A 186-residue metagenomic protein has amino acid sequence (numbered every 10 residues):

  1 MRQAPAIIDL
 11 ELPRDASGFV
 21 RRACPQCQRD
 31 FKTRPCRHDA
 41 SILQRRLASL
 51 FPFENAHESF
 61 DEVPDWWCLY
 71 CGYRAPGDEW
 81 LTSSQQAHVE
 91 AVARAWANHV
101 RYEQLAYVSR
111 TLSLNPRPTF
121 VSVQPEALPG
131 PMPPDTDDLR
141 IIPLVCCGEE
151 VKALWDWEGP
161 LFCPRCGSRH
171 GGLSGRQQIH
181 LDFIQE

Functional and structural regions predicted by a protein language model:
M1-A16, E79-T136, Q178-E186: Short, intrinsically disordered terminal segments enriched in charged and Pro/Gly residues
D9-R21, Q28-K32, R37, N55-V63 (+2 more regions): Short, flexible, mixed-charge glycine/proline-rich loop motifs that serve as phosphate/nucleic-acid-contacting
C24-C27, C68-C71, P143-C147, C163-C166: Short cysteine-rich clusters marking metal-coordination/redox-active sites
K32-R34, G77-L81, K152-W155, G171-L173: Short, non-ligating residues that shape and space the ligands of small metal-coordination modules and catalytic
D39-Q44, C71: Solvent-exposed beta-strand/loop surfaces of large extracellular or lumenal domains
S41, A48-P52: A cross-kingdom feature marking solvent-exposed beta-strand/loop segments within repeated, beta-rich binding/scaffold
S49, D61-R74, W157-R169: Cysteine-rich micro-motifs
D138-L139, E158-Q185: Charged alpha-helical initiation segments
